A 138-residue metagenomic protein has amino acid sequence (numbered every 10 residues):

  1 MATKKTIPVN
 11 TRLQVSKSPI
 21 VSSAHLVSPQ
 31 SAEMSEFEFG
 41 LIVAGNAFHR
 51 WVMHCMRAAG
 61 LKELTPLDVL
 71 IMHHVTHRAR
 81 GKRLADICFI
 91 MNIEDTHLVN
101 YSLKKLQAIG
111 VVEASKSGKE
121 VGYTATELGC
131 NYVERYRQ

Functional and structural regions predicted by a protein language model:
M1-K62: N-terminal leader segment of winged-helix/HTH proteins
G40, L70-H73, N131: Pre-recognition alpha-helix immediately N-terminal to the DNA-recognition helix within helix-turn-helix or winged-helix
N46, H73-H77, R137: Short, locally clustered residues in the helix-turn-helix/winged-helix DNA-binding domain
M53-E94: N-terminal helix-turn-helix DNA-binding core of bacterial DNA-binding proteins
E63-L64, L98, V121: Short, surface-exposed helix-loop/turn micro-motifs enriched in polar/charged residues
I93-A108: Short amphipathic alpha-helical interaction segments
K104-Q138: Charged, amphipathic alpha-helical coiled-coil/dimerization segments
